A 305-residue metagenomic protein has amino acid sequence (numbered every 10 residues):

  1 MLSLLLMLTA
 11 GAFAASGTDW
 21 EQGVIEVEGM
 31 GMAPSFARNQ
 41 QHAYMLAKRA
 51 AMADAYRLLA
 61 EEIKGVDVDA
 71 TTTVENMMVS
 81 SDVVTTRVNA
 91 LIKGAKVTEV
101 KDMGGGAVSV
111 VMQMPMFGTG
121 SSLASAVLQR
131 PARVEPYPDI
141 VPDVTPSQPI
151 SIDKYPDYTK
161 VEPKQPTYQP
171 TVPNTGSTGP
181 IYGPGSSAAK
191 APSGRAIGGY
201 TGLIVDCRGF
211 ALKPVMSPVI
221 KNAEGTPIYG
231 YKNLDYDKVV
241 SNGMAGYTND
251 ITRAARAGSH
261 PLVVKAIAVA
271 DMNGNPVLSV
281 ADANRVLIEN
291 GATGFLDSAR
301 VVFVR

Functional and structural regions predicted by a protein language model:
M1-A10: Bacterial N-terminal signal peptides
F13-R305: Domain-level marker for long, solvent-exposed, non-transmembrane regions
